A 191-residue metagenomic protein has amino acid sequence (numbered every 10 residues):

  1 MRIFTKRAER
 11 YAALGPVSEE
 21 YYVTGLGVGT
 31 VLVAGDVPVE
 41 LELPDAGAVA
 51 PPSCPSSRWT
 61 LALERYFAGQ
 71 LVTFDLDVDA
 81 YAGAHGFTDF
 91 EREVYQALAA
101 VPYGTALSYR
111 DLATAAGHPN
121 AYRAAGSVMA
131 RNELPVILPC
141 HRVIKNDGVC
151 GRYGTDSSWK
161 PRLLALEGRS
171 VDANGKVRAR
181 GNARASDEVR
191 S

Functional and structural regions predicted by a protein language model:
M1-P119, S170-S191: Basic nucleic-acid-binding alpha-helical/helix-turn surface characteristic of O6-alkylguanine DNA
N120-P135: Regulatory, non-catalytic segments
V136-V143: Short Lys/Arg-enriched helix C-cap and helix-to-coil transition segments that create basic nucleic-acid-contact patches
V143-S158, S170: Intrinsically disordered, low-complexity basic tails/linkers immediately adjacent to helix-turn-helix/homeobox/MYB/SANT
L163: Extended, alpha-helix-rich binding/interface surfaces that flank or overlap catalytic cores and mediate recognition
